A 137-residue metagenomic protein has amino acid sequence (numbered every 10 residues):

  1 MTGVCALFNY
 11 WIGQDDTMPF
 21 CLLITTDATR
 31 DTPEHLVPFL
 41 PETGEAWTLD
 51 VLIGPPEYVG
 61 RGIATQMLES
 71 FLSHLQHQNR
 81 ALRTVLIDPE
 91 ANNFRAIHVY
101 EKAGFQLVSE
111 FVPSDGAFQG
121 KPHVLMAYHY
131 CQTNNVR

Functional and structural regions predicted by a protein language model:
M1: Conserved GNAT-fold acetyl-CoA-binding loop/helix
C5, K121-M126: Short hydrophobic/aromatic beta-strand or adjacent loop that forms the aromatic wall/cage of a ligand/substrate-binding
C5-T32: Conserved beta-hairpin
I24-V51, E57-V59: Conserved acyl-donor/pantetheine-binding loop and adjacent beta-alpha core of acyl/acetyltransferases and related
Y58, G62-F71: Conserved acetyl-CoA pyrophosphate-binding loop and the N-cap/start of the following alpha-helix in GNAT-like
T65-Q66, A91-S109: Conserved active-site alpha-helix within GNAT-family acetyltransferase domains
L68-H77, E101: A conserved short alpha-helix in the GNAT/GCN5 acetyltransferase fold that borders and helps form the acetyl-CoA
H74, A81, V85-I97, S114-K121: Conserved beta-strand-loop-alpha-helix junction that forms the acyl-donor binding cleft
